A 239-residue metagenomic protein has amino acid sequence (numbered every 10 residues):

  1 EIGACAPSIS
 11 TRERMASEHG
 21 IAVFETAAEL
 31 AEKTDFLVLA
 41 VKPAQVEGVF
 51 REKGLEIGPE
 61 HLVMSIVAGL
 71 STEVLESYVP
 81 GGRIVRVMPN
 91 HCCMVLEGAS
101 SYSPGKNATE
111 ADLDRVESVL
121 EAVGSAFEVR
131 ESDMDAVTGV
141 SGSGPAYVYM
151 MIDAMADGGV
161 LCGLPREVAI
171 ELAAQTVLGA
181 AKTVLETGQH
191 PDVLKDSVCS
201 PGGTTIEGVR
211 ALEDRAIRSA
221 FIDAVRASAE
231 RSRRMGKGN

Functional and structural regions predicted by a protein language model:
E1-E18: NAD(P)-binding Rossmann-fold cofactor-contacting core
I2, R12, L30, V46 (+3 more regions): Small-residue helix-packing motif on alpha-helices
I9, E18-H19, T26-Y102, K106: Rossmann-like NAD(P)(H) cofactor-binding subdomain of soluble oxidoreductases
V74-R83, A99-A136, V148-E186: Internal alpha-helical scaffold of NAD(P)-dependent oxidoreductase catalytic cores
I84, M134-G139, P191-D196: Short pre-catalytic strand/loop immediately N-terminal to key active-site residues, enriched for Gly-Thr
M88-C93, T138-V148: Glycine/serine-rich anion-binding loops at beta->alpha junctions that coordinate negatively charged ligand groups
A174-N239: NAD(P)-dependent Rossmann-like dehydrogenase/reductase catalytic/cofactor-binding core
